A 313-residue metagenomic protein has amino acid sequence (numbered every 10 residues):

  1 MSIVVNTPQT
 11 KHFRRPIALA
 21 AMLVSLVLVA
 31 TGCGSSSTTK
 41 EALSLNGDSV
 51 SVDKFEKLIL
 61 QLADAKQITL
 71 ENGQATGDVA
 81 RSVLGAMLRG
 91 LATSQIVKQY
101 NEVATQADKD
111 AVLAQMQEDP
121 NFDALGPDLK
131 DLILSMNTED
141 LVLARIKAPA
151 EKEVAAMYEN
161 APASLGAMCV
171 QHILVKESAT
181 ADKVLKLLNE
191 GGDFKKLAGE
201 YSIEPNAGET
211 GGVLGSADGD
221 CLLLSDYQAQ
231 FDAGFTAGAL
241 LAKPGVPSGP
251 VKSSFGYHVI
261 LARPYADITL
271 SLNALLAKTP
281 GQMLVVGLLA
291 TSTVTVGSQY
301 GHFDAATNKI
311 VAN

Functional and structural regions predicted by a protein language model:
M1-R81, A290-N313: Short, low-structural-confidence N-terminal segments
S2-V4, S36-T38, G73-N313: Peptidyl-prolyl cis-trans isomerase
